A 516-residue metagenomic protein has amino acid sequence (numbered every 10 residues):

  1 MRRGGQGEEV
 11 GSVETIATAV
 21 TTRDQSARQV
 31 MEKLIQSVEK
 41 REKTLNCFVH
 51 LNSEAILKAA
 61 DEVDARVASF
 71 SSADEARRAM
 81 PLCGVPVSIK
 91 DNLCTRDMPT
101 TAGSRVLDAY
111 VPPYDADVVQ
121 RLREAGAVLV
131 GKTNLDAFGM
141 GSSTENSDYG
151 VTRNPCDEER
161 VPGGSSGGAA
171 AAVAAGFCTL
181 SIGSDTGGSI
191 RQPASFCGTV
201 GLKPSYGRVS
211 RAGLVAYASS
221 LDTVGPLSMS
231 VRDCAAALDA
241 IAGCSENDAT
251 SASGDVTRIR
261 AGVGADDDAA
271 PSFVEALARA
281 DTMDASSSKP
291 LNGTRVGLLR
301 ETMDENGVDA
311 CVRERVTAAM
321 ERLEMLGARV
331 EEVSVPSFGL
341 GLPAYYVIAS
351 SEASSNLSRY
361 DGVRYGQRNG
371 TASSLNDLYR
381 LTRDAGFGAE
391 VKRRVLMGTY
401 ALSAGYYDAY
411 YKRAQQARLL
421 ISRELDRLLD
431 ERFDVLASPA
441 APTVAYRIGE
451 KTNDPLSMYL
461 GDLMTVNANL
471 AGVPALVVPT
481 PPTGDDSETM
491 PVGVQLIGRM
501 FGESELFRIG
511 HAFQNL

Functional and structural regions predicted by a protein language model:
R2-T186, T317-E321, M325-L326: Gly/Ser-rich catalytic/binding loops embedded in alpha/beta enzyme cores
A17-T22, T302-D304, S337-G341, R359-L470: Serine-dependent amide/ester hydrolase catalytic core
K40, T44, E124, A175-S181 (+5 more regions): Structural helix-boundary/capping segments
T100, M140-T144, R191-F196, G213-L214 (+4 more regions): Short acidic, glycine/serine/threonine-rich loops at helix termini
T100-A109, G307-A310, Y446-S457: Glycine/threonine-rich flexible loop motifs
Y114, V308-R315, L460, E505: Conserved alpha-helical elements of sugar-nucleotide-dependent glycosyltransferases
V130, R329-S334, L476: General small-molecule cofactor/ligand-binding pocket signal
N146, G150, L342-N356: Charged, often glycine-rich, active-site loop that binds/positions anionic groups
